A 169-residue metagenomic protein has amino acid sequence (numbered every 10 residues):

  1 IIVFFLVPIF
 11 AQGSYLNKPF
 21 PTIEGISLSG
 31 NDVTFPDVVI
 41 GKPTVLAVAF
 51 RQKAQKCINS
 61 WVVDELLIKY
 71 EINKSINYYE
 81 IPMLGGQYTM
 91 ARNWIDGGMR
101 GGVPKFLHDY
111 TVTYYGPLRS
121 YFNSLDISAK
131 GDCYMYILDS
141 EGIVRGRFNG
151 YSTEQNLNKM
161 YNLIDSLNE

Functional and structural regions predicted by a protein language model:
I1-P8: Bacterial N-terminal signal peptides
A11-G13: Boundary at the C-terminal end of the N-terminal hydrophobic targeting segment
I23-P43: A short beta-strand-turn-helix
P36-V62: Short active-site neighborhood of thiol/selenol oxidoreductases, capturing the structured segment around
Q52-A54, L84-Y88, R119-S120, V144 (+1 more regions): Solvent-exposed loop/turn segments at secondary-structure junctions within structured extracellular/periplasmic domains
A54-P104: Structural microenvironment flanking redox-active thiols in thiol-disulfide oxidoreductases
Q87-G131: Thioredoxin-like thiol-disulfide oxidoreductase module
F122-N123, G131-E169: Thiol-/selenol-based redox modules, centered on thioredoxin-like and closely related oxidoreductase domains
